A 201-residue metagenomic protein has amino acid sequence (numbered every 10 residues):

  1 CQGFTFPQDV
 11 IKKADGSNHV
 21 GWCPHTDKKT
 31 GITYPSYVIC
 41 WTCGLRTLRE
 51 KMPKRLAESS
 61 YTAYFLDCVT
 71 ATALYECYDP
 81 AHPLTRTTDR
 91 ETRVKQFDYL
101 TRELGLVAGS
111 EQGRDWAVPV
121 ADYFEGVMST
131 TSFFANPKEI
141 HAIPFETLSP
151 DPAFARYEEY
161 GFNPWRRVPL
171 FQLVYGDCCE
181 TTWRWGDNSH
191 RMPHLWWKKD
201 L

Functional and structural regions predicted by a protein language model:
C1-R46: Substrate-binding/active-site clefts of carbohydrate-active enzymes
T30, V38-Y64, C68-L201: Active-site-proximal substrate-binding groove within the catalytic cores of carbohydrate-active enzymes
